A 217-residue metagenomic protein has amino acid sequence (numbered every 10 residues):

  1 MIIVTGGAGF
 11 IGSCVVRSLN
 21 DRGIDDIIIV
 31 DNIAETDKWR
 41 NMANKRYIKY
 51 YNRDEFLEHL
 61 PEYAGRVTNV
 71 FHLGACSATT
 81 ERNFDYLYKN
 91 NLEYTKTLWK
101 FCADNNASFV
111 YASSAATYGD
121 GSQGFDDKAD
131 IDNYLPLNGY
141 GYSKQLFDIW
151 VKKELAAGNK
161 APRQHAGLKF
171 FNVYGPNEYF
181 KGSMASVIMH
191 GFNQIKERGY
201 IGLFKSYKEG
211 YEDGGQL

Functional and structural regions predicted by a protein language model:
I2-R22: N-terminal Rossmann NAD(P)H-binding glycine-rich loop of SDR-like oxidoreductase domains
T5, V30, V70-G74, F109-A115 (+1 more regions): SDR active-site strand-loop-helix element
I29-F56: Glycine-rich phosphate-binding loop and adjoining beta1-alpha1-beta2 segment of Rossmann-like nucleotide-binding folds
N44, R53, E58-N90: NAD(P)H-binding glycine-rich loop region in Rossmannoid oxidoreductase-like domains and their noncatalytic homologs
N69-H72, T97-L137: Conserved Rossmann-fold NAD(P)-dependent oxidoreductase catalytic core, especially the SDR/UDP-sugar
T79-T80, A112-F125, G139-Q145, V173-P176: Conserved catalytic-site region of short-chain dehydrogenase/reductase
R82, Y86-T97, N138, Y142-S143: Glycine-rich NAD(P)-binding loop of the Rossmann-fold in SDR/ketoreductase-type enzymes
Q123, I149-L217: NAD(P)-dependent short-chain dehydrogenase/reductase
